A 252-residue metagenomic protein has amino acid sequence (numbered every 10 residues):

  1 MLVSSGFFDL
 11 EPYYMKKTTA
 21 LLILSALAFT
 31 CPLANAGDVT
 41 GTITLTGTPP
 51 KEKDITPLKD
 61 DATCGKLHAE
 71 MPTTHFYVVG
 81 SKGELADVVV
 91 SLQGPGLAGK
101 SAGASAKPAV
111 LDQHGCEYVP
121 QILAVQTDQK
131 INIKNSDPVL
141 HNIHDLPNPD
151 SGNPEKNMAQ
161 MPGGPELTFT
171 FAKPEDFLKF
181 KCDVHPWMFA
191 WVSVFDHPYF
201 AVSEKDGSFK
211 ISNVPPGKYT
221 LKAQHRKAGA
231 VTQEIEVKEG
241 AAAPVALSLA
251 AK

Functional and structural regions predicted by a protein language model:
L2-Y14: Short, Lys/Arg-enriched N-terminal segments with co-localized hydrophobic residues within the first ~10-30 amino acids
V3-S4, L24, V90: Intrinsically disordered, low-complexity segments enriched in Ser/Pro/Gly/Ala and basic residues
S5-F7, L27, K59: N-terminal regions of proteins, emphasizing targeting and processing segments when present
Y13-L22: Bacterial N-terminal signal peptides that target proteins for export
Y14, F29-A36: Sec/Tat signal peptide C-region and signal peptidase I cleavage site
L22-T30: Bacterial N-terminal signal peptides
A34-K252: Extracytoplasmic copper-binding redox domains, predominantly the cupredoxin/blue-copper superfamily
